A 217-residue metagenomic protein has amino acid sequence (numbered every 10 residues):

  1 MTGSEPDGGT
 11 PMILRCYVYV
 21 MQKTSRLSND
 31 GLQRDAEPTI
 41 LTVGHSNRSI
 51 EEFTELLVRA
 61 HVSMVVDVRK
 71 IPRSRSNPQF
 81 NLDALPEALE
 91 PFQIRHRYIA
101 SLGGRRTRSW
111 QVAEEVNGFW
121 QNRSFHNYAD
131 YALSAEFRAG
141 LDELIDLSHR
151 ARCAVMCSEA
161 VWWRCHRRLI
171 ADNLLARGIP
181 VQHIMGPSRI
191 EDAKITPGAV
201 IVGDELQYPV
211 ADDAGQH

Functional and structural regions predicted by a protein language model:
I13-H217: Residues lining hydrophobic/aromatic ligand-binding pockets adjacent to catalytic sites
